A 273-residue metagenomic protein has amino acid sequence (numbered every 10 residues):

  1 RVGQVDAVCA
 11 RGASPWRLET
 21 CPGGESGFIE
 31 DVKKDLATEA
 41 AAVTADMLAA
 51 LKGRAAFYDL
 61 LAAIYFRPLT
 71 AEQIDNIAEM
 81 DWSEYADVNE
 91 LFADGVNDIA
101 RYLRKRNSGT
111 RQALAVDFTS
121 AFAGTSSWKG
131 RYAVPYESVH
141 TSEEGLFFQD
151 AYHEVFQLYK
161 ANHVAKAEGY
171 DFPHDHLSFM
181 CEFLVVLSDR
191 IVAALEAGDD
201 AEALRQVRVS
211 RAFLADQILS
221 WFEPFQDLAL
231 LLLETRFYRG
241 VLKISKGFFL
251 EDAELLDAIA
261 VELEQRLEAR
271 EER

Functional and structural regions predicted by a protein language model:
E25-R273: Surface/interface-facing alpha-helical segments and adjacent flexible terminal/loop regions used for partner/assembly
